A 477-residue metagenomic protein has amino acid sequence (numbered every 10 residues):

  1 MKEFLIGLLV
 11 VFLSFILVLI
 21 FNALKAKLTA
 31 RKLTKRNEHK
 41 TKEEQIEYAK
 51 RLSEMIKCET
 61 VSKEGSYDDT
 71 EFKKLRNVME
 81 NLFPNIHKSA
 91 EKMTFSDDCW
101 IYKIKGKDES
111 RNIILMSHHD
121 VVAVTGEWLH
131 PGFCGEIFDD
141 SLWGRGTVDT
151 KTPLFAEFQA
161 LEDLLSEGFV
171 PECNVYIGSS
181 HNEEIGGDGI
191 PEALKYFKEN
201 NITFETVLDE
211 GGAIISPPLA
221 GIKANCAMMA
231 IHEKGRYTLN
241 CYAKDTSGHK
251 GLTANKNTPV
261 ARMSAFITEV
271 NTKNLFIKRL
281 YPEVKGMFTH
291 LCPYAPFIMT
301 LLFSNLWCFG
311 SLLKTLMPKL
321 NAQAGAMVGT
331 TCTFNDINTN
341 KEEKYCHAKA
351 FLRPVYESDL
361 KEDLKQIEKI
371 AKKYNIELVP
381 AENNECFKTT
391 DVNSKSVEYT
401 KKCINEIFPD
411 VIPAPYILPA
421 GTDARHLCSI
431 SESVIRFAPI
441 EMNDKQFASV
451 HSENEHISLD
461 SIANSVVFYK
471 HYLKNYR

Functional and structural regions predicted by a protein language model:
M1-V10: Feature marks short, highly hydrophobic, charge-poor N-terminal signal-anchor/signal peptide-like helices that anchor
F12-T147, E167-P171: Acidic/His- and Gly-rich active-site-bordering loop/insert found across diverse amide/peptide-bond hydrolases
K92-M93, D108, I215-S216, F276-K344 (+2 more regions): An extended, acidic, His-containing surface patch that forms the Zn2+-binding/catalytic region of metallohydrolases
H119-D120, V270-L275, E368-I376: A common structural junction motif
L142, V148-M228: Acidic/histidine-rich catalytic neighborhood of metal-dependent amide-processing enzymes
T152-D163, R262-A265, N464-F468: Short amphipathic alpha-helical face segments that pack within enzyme cores and frequently flank/anchor catalytic
P191, E199-K361: Midchain, well-structured core segments that form catalytic/ion-binding scaffolds
